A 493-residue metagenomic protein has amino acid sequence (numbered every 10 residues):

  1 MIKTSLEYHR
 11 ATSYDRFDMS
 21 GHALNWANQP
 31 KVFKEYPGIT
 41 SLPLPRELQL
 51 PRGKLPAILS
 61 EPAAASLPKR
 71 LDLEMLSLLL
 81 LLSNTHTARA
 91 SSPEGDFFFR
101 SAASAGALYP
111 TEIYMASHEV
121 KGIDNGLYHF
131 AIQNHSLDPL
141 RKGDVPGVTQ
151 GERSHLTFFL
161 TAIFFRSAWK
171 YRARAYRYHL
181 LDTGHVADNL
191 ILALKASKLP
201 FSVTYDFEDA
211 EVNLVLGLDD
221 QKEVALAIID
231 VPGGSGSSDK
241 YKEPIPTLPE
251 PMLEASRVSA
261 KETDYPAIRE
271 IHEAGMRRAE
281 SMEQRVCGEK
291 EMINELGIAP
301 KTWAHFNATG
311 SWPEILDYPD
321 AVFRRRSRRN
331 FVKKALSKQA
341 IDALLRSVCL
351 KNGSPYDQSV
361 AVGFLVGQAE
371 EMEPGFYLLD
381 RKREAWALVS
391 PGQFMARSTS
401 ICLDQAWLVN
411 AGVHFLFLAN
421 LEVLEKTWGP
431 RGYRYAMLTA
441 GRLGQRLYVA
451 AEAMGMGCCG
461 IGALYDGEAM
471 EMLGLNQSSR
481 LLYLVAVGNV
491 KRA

Functional and structural regions predicted by a protein language model:
M1-R446, M454, C459-A493: N-terminal accessory segments that position/regulate proteins before the catalytic core
A451: Short surface loop/edge beta-strand patches of beta-sandwich-type extracellular domains that form ligand-contact sites
